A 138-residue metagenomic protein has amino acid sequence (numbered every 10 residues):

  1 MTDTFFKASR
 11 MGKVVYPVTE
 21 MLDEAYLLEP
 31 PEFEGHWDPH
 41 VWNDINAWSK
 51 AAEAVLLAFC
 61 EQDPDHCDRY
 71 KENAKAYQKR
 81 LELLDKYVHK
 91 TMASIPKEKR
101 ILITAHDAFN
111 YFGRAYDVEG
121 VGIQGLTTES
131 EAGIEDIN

Functional and structural regions predicted by a protein language model:
M1-N138: Extracytoplasmic metal-acquisition and chelation regions
